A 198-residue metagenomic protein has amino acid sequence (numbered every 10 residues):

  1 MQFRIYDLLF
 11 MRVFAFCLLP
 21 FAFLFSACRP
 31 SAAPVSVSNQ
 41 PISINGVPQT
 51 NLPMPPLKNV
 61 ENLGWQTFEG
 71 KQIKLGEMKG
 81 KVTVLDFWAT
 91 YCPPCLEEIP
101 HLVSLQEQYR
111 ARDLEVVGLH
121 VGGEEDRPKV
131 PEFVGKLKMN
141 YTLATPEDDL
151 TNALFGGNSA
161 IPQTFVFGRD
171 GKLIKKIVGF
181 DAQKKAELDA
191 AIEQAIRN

Functional and structural regions predicted by a protein language model:
M1-L9, L19: Short polybasic linear motifs
F25-A27: C-terminal motif of bacterial Sec signal peptides marking the signal peptidase cleavage site
A32-A33, L96-L137, T145-A153, A190: Structural microenvironment flanking redox-active thiols in thiol-disulfide oxidoreductases
S36-L75: N-terminal "domain-start" segment that seeds a small globular fold
K79, F87-S104: Conserved redox-active cysteine motifs that mediate thiol-disulfide chemistry, especially di-cysteine Cys-X(1-2)-Cys
V82-T83, L114, P162, K172: Alpha/beta-hydrolase fold active-site loops
V84-W88, G118-H120: Structural cue for short, hydrophobic secondary-structure segments
F133-N140, T145-E193: Thiol/disulfide oxidoreductase modules built on the thioredoxin-like
